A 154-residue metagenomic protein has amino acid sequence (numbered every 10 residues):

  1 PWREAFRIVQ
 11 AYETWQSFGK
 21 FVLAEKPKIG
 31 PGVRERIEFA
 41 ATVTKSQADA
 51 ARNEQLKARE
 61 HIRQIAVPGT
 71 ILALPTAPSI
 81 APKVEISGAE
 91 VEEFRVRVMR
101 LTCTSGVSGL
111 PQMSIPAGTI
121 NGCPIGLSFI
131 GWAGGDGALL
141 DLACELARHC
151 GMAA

Functional and structural regions predicted by a protein language model:
P1-M99, H149-A154: Amidase signature
S17-K20, C103, D141, E145: Alpha-helical scaffold segments in soluble metabolic enzymes
E93-I115: Small-aliphatic-rich amphipathic alpha-helix that forms the alpha element of a beta-alpha
V107-A154: Structural helix-boundary/capping segments
